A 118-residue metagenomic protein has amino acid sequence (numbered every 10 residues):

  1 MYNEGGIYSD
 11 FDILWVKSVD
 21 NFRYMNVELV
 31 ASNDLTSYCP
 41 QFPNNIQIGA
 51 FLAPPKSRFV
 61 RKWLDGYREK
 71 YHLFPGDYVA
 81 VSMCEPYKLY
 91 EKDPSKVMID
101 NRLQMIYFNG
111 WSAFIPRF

Functional and structural regions predicted by a protein language model:
M1-S9: A conserved donor-nucleotide-binding helix/loop in the catalytic core of Leloir-type glycosyltransferases
S9-F118: Glycosyltransferase-associated regions of secretory-pathway enzymes, highlighting luminal stem/catalytic domains
